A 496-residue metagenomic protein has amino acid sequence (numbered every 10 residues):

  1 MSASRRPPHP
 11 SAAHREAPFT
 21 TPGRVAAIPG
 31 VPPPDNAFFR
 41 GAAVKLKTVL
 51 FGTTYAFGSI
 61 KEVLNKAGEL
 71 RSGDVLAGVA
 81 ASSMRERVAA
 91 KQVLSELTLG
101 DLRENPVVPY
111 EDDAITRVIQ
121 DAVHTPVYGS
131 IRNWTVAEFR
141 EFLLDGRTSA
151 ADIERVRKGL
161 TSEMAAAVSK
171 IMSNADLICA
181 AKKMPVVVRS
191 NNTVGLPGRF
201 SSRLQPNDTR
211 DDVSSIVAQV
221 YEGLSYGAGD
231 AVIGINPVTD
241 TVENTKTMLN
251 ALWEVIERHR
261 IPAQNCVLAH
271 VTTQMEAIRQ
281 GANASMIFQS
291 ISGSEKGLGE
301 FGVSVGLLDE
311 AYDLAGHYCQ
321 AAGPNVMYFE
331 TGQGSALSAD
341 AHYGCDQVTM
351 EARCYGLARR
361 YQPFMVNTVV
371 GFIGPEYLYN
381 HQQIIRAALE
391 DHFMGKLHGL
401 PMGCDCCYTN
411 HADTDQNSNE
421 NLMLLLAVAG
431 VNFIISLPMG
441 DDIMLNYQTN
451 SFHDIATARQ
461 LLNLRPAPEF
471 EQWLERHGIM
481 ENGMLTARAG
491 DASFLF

Functional and structural regions predicted by a protein language model:
P10, T20, R24-A27, P32-F38: Short, positively charged and aromatic/hydrophobic N-terminal segments
I28, F38-P185: Long, compositionally biased, glycine/small-hydrophobic-enriched stretches that function as flexible linkers, tethers
E111-I115, M184-D208, V326-A339, M402-C404: N-terminal small/glycine-rich loop or linker at the start of catalytic domains across soluble metabolic enzymes
V156, V168, M172, V232-L249 (+2 more regions): Glycine-rich, proline-tolerant flexible connector loops at the mouths of alpha/beta enzymes
A180-N191, T239-L252, Q274, L298-A311: Active-site-adjacent beta->alpha loops and helix N-cap segments on the catalytic face of soluble alpha/beta enzymes
N192-I287: Glycine- and small hydrophobic-enriched segments that form the cores of compact globular domains
E243-A269, D309-A321, I385-M402, A456-A467: Alpha-helix-loop-beta-strand connector modules within alpha/beta enzyme cores
A277-L425, A429, I435-L437, D442 (+1 more regions): Catalytic alpha/beta core domains of metabolic enzymes, predominantly
